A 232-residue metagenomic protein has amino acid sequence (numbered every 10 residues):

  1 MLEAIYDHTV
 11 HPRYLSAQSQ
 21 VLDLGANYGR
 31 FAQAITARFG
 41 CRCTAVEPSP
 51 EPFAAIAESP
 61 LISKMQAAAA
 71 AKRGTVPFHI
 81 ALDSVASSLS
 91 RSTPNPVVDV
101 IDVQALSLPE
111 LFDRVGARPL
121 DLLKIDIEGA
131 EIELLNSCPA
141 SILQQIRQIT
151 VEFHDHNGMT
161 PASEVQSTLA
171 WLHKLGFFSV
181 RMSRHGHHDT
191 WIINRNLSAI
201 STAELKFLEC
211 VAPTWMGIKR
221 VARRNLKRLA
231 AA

Functional and structural regions predicted by a protein language model:
M1-A232: Phosphate/nucleotide-binding beta-alpha loop and adjacent structural elements of enzyme active sites
